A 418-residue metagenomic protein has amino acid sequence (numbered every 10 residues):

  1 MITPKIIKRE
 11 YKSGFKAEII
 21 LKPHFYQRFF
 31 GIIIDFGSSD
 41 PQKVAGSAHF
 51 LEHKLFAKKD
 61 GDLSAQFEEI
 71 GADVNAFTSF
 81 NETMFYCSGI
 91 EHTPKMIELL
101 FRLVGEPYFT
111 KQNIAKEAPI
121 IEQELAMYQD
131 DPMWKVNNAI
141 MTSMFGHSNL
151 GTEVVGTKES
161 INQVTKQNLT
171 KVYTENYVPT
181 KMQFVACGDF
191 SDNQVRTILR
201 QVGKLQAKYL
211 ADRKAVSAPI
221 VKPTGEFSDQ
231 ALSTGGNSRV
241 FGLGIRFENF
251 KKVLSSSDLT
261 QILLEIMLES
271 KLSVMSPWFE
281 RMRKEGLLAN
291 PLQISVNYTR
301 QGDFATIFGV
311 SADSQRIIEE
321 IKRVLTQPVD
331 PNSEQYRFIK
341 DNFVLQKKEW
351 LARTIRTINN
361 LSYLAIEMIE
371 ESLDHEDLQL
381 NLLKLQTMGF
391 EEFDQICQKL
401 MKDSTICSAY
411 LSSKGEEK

Functional and structural regions predicted by a protein language model:
M1-Q27: N- or domain-start disorder-to-order transition segments that initiate the globular core
P4, F25-Q27, F80-E82, P179 (+1 more regions): Extracytoplasmic
I19-I33, L210-P277, L411: His/Glu-based metal-binding/catalytic segments typifying zinc-dependent metallopeptidases
I34-A45: Short pre-active-site segment immediately N-terminal to the catalytic Zn-binding motif
S38-D40, N193, N249-K252: Short beta-strands and strand-coil junctions in structured, solvent-facing domains, enriched
A45-H53, A57, E265: Active-site recognition of the HExxH zinc-binding catalytic motif
K54-Q66: Metal-associated gating/positioning segment near the N- to mid-region
L63-K214, F241, L254-S255, L259 (+3 more regions): Charge-rich, well-structured scaffold segments of protease-associated domains
